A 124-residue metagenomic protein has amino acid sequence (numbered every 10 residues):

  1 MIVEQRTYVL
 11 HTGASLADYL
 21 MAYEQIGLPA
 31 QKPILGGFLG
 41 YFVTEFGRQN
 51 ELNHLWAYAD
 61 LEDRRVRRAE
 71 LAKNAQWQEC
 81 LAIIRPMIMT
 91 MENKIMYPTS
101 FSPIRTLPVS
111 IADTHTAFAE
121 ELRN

Functional and structural regions predicted by a protein language model:
M1-Q76, I83-N124: Short S/T/G/P-rich N-terminal loop/turn motif that feeds into the first structured element of a domain
